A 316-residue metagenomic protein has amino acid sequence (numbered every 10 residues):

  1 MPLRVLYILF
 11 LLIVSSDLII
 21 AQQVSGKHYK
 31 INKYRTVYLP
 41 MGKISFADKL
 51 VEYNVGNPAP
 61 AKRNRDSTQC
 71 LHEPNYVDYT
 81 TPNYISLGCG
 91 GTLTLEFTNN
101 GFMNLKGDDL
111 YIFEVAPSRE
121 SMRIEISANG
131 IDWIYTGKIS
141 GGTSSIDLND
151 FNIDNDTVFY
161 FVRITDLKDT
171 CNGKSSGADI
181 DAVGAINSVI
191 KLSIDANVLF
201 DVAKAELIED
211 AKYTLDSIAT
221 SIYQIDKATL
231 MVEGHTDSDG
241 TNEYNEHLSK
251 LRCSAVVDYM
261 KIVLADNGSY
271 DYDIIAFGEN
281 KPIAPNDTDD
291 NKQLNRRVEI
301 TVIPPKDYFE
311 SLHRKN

Functional and structural regions predicted by a protein language model:
M1-Q23: Bacterial Sec-dependent N-terminal signal peptides
Q22-I126, D132-S188: A domain-level signal for the mature, folded cores of soluble proteins
G88, S118-R119, K174, A205-Y213 (+3 more regions): Soluble non-cytosolic domains of exported or imported proteins
N104, N155-T157, Q224, D266-N267 (+1 more regions): Extracellular/periplasmic catalytic domains that process cell-envelope and extracellular macromolecules
R123-E125, M231-E233, D273: Beta-strand signatures of extracellular beta-sandwich domains
E125-N129, H235, I303: Predominantly extracellular/luminal cell-surface or secreted proteins
G184-T229, A265-D266, V302-N316: Periplasmic peptidoglycan-binding/tethering modules of Gram-negative envelope proteins
T236-N316: Periplasmic OmpA-like peptidoglycan-binding domain that tethers envelope proteins to the cell wall
